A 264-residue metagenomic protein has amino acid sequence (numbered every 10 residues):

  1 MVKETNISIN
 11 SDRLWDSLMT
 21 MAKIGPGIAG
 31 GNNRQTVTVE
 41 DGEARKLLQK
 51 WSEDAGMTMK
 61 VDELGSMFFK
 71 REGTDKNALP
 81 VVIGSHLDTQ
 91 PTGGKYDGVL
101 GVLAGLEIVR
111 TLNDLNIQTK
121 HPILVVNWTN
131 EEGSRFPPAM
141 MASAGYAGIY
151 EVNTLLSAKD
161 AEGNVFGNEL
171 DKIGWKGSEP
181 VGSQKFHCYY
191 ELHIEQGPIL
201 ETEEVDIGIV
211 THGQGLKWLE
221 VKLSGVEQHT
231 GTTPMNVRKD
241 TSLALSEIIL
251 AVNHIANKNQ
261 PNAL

Functional and structural regions predicted by a protein language model:
V2-T38: N-terminal capping segment at the start of a domain
R13, S17-T20, I24, L47 (+2 more regions): Generic non-transmembrane alpha-helical segments
M21, I83, T92-E132, K217-L223 (+1 more regions): Alpha-helical metal-binding/catalytic segments enriched in His/Glu/Asp
G27-E72: A non-catalytic alpha/beta surface segment that caps or lines the substrate-entry region of metallo-dependent hydrolase
A55, K76-V81, Q118-I123, Q184-H187 (+2 more regions): Short coil/turn connectors at secondary-structure junctions
A55, M67-L100, H229: Catalytic-core environment of secreted peptidases
A55-K60, T74, N113-K120, S134-A139 (+3 more regions): Domain-scale detector for complete catalytic domains at protein termini or as standalone homologs
E131, P137, M141-L264: Midchain, well-structured core segments that form catalytic/ion-binding scaffolds
